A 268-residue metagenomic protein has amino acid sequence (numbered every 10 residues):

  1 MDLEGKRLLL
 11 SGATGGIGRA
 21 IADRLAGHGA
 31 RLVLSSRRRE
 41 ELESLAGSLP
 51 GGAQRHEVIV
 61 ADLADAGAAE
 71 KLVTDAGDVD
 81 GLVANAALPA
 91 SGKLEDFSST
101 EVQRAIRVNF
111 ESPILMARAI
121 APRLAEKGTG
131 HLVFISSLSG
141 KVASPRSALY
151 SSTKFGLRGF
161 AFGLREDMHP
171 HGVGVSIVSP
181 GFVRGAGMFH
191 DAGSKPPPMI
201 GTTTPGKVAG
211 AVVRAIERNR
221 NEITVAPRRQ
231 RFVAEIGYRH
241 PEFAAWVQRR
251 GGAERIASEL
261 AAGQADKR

Functional and structural regions predicted by a protein language model:
T14-G15: Conserved glycine-rich cofactor-binding loop
H28-L45: Conserved glycine-rich Rossmann-like NAD(P)H-binding loop of the short-chain dehydrogenase/reductase
K93-I106: Substrate-binding pocket helix/loop in short-chain dehydrogenase/reductase
E95, S144-A148: Active-site loop immediately N-terminal to the catalytic Tyr-X3-Lys motif of short-chain dehydrogenase/reductase
A117, T153: Active-site helix of classical SDR
S137: Residue(s) in the substrate-gating loop at a strand-loop-helix junction that position the organic substrate next
I177, P197-F232: C-terminal helical subdomain
